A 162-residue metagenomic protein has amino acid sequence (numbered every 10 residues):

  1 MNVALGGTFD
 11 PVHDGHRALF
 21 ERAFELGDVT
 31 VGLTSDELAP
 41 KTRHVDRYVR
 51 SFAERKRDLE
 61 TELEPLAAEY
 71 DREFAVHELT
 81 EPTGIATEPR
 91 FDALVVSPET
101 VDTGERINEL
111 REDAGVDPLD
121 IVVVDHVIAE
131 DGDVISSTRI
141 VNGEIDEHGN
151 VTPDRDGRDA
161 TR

Functional and structural regions predicted by a protein language model:
M1-R162: Nucleotidyltransferase catalytic core that binds NTPs
